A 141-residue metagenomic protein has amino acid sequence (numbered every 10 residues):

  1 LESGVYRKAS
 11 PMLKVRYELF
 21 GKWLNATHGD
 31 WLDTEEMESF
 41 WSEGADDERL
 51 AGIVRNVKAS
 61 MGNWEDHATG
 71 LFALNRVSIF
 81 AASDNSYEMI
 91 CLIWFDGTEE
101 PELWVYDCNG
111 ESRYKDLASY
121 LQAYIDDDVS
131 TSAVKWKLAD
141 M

Functional and structural regions predicted by a protein language model:
L1-N85: A surface-exposed partner-binding patch
D84-Y87, G110-E111: Short, solvent-exposed loop/turn segments at secondary-structure junctions
E88-D96: Short, surface-exposed beta-strand/loop micro-motifs that present aromatic residues
E100-L103: Short aromatic-glycine-(Arg/Gly/Cys) micro-motifs in beta-strand/loop hairpins
V105, N109-A133: Compact, glycine/acidic-enriched structural inserts
L138-M141: Mixed-charge (acidic/basic) macromolecular-recognition segments
